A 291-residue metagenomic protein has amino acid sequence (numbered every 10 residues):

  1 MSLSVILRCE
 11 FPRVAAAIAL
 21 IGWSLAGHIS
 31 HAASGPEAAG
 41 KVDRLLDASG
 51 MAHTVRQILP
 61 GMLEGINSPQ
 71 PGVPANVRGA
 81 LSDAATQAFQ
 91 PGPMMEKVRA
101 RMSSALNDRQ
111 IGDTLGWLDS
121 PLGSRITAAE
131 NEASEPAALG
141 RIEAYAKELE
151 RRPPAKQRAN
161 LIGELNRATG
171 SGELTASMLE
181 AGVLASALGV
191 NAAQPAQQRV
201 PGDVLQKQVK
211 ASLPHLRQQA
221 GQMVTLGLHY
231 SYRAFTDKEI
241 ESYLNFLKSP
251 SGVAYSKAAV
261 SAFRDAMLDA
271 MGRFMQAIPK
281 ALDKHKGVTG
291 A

Functional and structural regions predicted by a protein language model:
S2-A16: Bacterial N-terminal signal peptides that target proteins for export
R13-A26: Bacterial N-terminal signal peptides
A26-A32: Sec/Tat signal peptide C-region and signal peptidase I cleavage site
A33-S68, A155-L184: Immediate post-signal-peptide N-terminus of mature secreted/exported proteins
R56-G92: N-terminal, post-signal-peptide region of Sec/Tat-exported proteins
A84, A88-L174, E180: Acidic/His-rich structured neighborhood in mature extracellular/periplasmic domains
E135-R233: Extended amphipathic alpha-helical interaction segments
P214-A291: A cross-kingdom marker for long, charged
